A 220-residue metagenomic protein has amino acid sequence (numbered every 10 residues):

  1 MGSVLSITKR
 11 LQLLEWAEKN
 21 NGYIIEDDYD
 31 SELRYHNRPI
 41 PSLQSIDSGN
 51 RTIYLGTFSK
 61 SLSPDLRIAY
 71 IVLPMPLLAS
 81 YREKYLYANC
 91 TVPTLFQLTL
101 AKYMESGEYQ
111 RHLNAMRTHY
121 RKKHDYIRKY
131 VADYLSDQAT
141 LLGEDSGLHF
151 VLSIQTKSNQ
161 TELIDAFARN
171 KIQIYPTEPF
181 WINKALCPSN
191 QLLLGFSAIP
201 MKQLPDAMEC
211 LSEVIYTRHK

Functional and structural regions predicted by a protein language model:
G2-N21, D30-S61, P76: Active-site pre-lysine segment of PLP-dependent enzymes
L13-W16, N20-I24, R34, L43 (+9 more regions): A generic "structured core" feature
G22, T52, A139, I172: Short, conserved active-site loop motifs that form the nucleotide-linked donor/cofactor pocket
I53-T118: Conserved core segment of the aminotransferase class I/II
L73, V151-K157, I174-E209, E213-Y216: Conserved PLP-binding active-site segment of the aspartate aminotransferase-like
T118-R128, A139-S153, Q160-A166: Conserved glycine-rich beta-strand-loop-beta hairpin in the small C-terminal domain of fold type I
